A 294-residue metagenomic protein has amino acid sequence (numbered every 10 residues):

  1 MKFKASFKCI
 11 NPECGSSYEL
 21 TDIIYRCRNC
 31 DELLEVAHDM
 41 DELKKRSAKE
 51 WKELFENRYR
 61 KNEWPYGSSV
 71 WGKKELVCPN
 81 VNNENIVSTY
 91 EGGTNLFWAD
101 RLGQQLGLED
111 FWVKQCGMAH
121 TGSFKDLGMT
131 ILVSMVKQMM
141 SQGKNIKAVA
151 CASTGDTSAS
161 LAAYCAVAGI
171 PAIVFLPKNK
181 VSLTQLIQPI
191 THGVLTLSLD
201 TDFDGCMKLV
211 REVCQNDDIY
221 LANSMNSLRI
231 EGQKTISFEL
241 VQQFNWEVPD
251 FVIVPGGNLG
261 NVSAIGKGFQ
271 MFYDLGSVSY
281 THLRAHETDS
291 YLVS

Functional and structural regions predicted by a protein language model:
M1-L283, S290: PLP-dependent amino-acid enzyme catalytic core
L292-S294: Hydrophobic alpha-helical segments, chiefly the membrane-spanning helices and signal/signal-anchor peptides
